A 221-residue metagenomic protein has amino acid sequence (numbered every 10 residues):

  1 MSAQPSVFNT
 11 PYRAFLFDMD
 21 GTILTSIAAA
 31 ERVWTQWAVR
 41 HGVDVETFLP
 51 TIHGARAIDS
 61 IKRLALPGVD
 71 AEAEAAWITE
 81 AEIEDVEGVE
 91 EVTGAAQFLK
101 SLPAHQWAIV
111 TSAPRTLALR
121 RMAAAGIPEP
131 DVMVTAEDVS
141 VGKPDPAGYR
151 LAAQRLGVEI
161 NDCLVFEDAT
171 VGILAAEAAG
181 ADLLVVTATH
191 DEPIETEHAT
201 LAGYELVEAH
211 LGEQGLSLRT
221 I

Functional and structural regions predicted by a protein language model:
S2-R13, A96, Q106, R115-I221: Asp-based, Mg2+/Mn2+-dependent phosphohydrolase catalytic module
P5-P103, P114-T116: N-terminal helical cap/lid subdomain that shapes the substrate entry/recognition surface in HAD-like hydrolases
T25, I109-T111, V185: Hydrophobic residues in well-ordered beta-strands that form the structural core
E91, V110, V141: Residue-level marker of regulatory loop/turn positions in helix-turn-helix DNA-binding domains and in histidine
